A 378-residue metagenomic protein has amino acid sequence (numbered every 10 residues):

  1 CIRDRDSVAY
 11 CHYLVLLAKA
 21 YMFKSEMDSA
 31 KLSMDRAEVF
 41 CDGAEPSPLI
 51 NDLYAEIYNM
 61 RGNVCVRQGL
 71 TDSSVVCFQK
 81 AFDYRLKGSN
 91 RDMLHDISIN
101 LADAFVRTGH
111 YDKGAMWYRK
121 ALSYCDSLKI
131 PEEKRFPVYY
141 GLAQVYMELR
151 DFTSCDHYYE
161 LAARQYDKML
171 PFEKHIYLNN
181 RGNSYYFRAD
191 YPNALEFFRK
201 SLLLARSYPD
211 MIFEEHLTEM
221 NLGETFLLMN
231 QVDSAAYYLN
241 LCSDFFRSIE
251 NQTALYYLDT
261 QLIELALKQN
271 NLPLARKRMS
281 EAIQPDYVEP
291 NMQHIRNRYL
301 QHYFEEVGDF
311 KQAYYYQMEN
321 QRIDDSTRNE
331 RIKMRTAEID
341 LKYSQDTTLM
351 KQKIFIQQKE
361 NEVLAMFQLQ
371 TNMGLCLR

Functional and structural regions predicted by a protein language model:
R3, D28, D72, P273-R276 (+1 more regions): Hydrophobic positions within repeat-based interaction scaffolds
R3, D35-P46, K80-Y84, R119-S127 (+5 more regions): Amphipathic alpha-helical segments of tetratricopeptide repeats
R3-V15, K19, F23-D28: Start-of-domain marker
R5-A9, P46-I50, L70, S89-N90 (+5 more regions): Short coil/turn linker motifs that delimit alpha-helical repeat modules in TPR/alpha-solenoid proteins
S7, S29, R36, D72-S73 (+5 more regions): Coil residues (strongly favoring Ser/Thr
V15-F23, D52-R67, D92-R107, E133-E148 (+4 more regions): Conserved alpha-helical positions within TPR/SEL1-like repeat arrays
